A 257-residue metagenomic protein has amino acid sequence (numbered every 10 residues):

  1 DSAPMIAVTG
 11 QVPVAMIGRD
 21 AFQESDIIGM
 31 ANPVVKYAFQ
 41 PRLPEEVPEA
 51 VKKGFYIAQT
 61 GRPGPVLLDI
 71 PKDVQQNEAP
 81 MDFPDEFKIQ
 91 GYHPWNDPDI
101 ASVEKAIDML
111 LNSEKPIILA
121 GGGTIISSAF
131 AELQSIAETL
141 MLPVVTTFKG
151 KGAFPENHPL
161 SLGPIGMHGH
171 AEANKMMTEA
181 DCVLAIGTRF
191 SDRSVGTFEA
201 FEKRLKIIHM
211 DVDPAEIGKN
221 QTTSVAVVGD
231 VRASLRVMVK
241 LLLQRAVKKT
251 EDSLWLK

Functional and structural regions predicted by a protein language model:
D1-L256: N-terminal alpha/beta PP-like core and its mobile active-site loop of ThDP/TPP-dependent enzymes
